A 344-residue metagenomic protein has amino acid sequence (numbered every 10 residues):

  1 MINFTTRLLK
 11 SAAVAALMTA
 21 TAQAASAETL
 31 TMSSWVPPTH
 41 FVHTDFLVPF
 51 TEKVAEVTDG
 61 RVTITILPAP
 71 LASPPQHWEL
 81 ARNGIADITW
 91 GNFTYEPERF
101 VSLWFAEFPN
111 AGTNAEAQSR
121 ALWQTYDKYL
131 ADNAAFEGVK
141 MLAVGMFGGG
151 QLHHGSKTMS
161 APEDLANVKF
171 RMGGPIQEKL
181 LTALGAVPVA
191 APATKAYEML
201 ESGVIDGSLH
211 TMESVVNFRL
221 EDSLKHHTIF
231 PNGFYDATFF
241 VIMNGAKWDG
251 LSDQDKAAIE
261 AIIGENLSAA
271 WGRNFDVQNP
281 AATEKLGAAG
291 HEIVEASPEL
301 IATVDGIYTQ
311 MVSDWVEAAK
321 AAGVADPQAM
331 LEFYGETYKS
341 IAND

Functional and structural regions predicted by a protein language model:
M1-R7: N-terminal secretory signal peptides that target proteins for export/translocation
I2, A13, E28-Q118, Y129 (+1 more regions): N-terminal secretory/targeting leader peptides
S11-A20: Bacterial N-terminal signal peptides
T21-A27: Sec/Tat signal peptide C-region and signal peptidase I cleavage site
Q124: An acidic, glycine-rich surface segment that forms the CoA-thioester-binding/catalytic face of crotonase-fold enzymes
